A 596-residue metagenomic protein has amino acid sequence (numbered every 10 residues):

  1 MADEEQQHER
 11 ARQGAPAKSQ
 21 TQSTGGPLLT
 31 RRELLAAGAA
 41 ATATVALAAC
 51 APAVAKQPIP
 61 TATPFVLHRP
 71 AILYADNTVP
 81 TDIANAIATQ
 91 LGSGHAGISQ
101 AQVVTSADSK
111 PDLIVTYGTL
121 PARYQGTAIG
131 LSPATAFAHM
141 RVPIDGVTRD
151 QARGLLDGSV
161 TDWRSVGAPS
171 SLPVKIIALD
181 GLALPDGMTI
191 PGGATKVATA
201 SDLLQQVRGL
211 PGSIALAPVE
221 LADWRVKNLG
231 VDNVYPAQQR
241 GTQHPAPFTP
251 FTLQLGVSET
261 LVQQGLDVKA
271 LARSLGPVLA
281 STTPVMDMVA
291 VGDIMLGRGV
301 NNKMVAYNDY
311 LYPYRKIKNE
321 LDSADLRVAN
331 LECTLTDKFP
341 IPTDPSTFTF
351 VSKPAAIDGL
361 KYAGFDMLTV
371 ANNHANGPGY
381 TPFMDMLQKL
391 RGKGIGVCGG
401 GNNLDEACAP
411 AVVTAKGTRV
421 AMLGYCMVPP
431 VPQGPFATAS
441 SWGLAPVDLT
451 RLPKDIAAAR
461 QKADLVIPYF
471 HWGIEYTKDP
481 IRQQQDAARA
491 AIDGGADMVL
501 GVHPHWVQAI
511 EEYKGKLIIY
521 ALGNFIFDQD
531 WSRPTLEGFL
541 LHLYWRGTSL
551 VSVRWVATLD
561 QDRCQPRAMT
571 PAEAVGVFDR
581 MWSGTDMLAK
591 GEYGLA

Functional and structural regions predicted by a protein language model:
M1-L29, A40-A48: N-terminal secretory signal peptides
L28, L155-S159, Y307-N308: Short loop/turn hinge sites at secondary-structure boundaries
R31-L35: N-terminal export leaders
V45-A53, N302: Short hydrophobic alpha-helical membrane-anchoring segments
C50-F65: Ser/Thr-rich, Proline-interspersed low-complexity disordered segments
A62-A280: Flexible loop/hinge segments at secondary-structure junctions
G276-A596: Acidic, metal/ion-coordinating pockets
